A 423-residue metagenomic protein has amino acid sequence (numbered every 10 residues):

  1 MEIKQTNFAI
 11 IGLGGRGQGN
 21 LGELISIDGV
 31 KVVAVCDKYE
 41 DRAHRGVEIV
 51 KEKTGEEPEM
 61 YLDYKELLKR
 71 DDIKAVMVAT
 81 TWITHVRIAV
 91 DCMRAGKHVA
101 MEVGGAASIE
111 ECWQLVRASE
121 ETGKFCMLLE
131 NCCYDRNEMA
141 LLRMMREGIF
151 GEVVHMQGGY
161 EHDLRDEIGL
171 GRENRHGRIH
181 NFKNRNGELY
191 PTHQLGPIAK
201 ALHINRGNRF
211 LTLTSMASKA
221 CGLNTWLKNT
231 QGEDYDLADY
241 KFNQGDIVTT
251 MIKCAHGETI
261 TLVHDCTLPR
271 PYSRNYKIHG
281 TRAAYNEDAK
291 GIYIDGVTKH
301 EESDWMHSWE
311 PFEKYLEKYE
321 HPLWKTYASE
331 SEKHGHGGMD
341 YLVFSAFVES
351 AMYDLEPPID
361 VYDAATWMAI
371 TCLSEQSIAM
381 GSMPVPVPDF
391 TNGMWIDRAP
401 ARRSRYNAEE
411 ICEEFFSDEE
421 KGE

Functional and structural regions predicted by a protein language model:
M1-K53: N-terminal Rossmann-like dinucleotide-binding module
G12-G14, T122-M127, C132-F242, A284: Predominantly a Rossmann-like dinucleotide-binding segment in NAD(P)-dependent oxidoreductases
G19, P271-E423: C-terminal helical cap and adjacent loop that interface with cofactors, partners, or active-site loops
E57-A75: A structured beta-alpha segment of the ubiquitous adenosine-cofactor-binding alpha/beta core
L68, K74-A75, T81-Y134, G148: Beta-strand-loop-alpha-helix segment that lines the small-molecule cofactor/substrate pocket of alpha/beta enzymes
T250-H256, G280: Active-site beta-strand termini and strand-to-loop segments that position acidic
L262-Y272: Glycine-rich phosphate/pyrophosphate-binding beta-alpha loops
